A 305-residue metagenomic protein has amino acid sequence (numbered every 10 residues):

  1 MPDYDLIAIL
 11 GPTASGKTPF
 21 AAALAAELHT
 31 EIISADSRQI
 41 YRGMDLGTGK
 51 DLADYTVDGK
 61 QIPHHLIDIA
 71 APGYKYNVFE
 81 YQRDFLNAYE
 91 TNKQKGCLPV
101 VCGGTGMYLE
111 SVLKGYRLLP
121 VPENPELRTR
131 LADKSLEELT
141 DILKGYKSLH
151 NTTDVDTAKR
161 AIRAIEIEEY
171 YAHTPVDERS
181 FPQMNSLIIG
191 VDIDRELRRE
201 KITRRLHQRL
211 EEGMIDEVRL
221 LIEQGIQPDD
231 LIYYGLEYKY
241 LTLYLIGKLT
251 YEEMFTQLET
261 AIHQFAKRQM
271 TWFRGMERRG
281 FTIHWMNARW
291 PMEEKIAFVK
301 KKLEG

Functional and structural regions predicted by a protein language model:
M1-G305: Phosphate/pyrophosphate-binding catalytic cores of soluble transferases and nucleic-acid-acting enzymes
